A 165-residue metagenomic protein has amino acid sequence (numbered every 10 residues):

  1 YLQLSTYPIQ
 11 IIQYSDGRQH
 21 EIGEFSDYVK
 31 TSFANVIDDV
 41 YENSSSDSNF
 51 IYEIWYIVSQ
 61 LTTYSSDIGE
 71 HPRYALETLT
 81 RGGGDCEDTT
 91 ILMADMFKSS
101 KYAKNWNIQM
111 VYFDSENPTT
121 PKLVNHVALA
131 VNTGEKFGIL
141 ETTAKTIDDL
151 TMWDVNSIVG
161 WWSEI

Functional and structural regions predicted by a protein language model:
Y1-I165: A structural boundary/capping signal
